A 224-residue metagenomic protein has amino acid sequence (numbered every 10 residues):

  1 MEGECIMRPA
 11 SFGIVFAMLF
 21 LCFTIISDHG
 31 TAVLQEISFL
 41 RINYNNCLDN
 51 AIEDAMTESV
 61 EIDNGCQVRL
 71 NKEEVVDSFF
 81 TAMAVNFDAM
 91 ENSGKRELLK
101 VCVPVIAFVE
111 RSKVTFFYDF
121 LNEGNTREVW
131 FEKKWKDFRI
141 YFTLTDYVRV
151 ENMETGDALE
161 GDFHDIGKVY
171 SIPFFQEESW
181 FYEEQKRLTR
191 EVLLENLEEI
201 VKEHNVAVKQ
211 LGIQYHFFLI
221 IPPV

Functional and structural regions predicted by a protein language model:
E2-D77: Alpha-helical assembly-interface signal, strongest on the long, hydrophobic N-terminal helix that forms
G65-V224: Amphipathic heptad-repeat coiled-coil/leucine-zipper-like oligomerization helices
